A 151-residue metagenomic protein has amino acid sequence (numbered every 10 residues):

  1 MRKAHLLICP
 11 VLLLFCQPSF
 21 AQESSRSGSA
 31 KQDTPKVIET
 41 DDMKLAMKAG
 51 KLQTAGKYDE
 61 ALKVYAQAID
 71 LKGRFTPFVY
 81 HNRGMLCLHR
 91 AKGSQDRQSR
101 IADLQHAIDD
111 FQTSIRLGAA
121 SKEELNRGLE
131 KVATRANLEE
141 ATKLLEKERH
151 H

Functional and structural regions predicted by a protein language model:
S27-K44: TPR-adjacent "capping" and linker segments in tetratricopeptide-repeat scaffold/adaptor proteins
T40-D70: Alpha-helical segment of the N-proximal tetratricopeptide repeat
M43, P77-F78, E123-E124: Start-of-helix register in tetratricopeptide repeats
N82, R127-G128, N137, L144: Canonical tetratricopeptide repeat
H89-Q98, K122, E139, E146: Short coil/turn linking the two alpha-helices of tandem helical-hairpin repeats
